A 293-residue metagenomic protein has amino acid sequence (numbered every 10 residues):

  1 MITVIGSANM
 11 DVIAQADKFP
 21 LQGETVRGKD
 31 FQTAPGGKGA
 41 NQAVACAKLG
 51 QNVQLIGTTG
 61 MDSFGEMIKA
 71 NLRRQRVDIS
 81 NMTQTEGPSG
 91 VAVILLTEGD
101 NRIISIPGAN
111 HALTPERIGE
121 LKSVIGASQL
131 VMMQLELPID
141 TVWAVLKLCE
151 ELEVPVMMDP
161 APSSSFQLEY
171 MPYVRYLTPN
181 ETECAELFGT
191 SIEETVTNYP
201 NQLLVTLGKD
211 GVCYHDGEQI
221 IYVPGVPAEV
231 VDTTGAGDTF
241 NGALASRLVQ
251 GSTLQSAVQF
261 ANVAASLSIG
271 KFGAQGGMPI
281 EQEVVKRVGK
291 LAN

Functional and structural regions predicted by a protein language model:
M1, Q129-L130, Y176: Structural motif
M1-T58, S63-M67, R74, V230 (+1 more regions): Glycine-rich phosphate/adenosyl-contacting loop at the front of the ribokinase-like
I2, V53, I79-S80, V156 (+2 more regions): Hydrophobic anchor at the start of a short beta-strand that flanks the dinucleotide cofactor-binding loop
Q22-T25, T33, K48-Q129, V285-N293: Conserved N-terminal subdomain of the carbohydrate kinase-like
R117-E120, T141, S165-Q167, S191: Short acidic active-site motifs
L146, E150-E229: Conserved phosphate/ATP/ADP-binding segment of small-molecule kinases
I192-N293: Conserved phosphate-binding/catalytic region of the ribokinase-like
